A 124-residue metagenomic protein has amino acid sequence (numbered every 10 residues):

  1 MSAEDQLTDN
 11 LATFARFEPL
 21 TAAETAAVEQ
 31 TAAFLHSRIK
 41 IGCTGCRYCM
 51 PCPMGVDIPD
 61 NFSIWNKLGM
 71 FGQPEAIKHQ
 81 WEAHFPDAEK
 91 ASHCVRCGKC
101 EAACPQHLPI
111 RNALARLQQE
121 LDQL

Functional and structural regions predicted by a protein language model:
M1-L124: Structured C-terminal cap/extension of enzyme domains
